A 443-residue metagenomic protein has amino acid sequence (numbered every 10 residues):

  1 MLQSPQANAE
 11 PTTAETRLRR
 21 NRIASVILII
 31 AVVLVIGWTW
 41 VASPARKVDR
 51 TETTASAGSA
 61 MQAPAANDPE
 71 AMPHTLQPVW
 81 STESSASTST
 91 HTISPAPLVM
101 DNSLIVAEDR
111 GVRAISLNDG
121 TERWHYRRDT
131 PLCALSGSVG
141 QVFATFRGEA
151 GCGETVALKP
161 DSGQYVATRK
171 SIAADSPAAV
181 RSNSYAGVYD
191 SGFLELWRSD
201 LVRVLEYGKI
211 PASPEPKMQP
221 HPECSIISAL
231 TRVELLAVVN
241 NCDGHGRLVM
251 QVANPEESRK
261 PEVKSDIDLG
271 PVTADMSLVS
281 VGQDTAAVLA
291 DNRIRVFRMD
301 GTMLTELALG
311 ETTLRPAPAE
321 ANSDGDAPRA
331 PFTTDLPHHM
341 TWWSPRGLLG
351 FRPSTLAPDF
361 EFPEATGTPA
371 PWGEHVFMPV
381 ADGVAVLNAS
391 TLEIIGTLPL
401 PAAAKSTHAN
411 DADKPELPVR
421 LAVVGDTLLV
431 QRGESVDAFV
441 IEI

Functional and structural regions predicted by a protein language model:
M1-T16, A31: Intrinsically disordered, low-complexity acidic/proline-rich regions of large eukaryotic scaffold proteins
L2, N21, S25, I29-P64 (+9 more regions): Repeat-blade elements of multi-bladed beta-propeller folds
L2-Q3, T16-S25, W38-S103, R110-G111 (+8 more regions): Aromatic (tryptophan-biased) beta-strands that constitute blades/sheets of beta-rich domains
L117, P160, S199, A253-P255 (+4 more regions): Inter-blade boundary loops/turns of WD-repeat beta-propellers
T155-K159, R247-E256: Beta-propeller blade signature
Q164-E195, V202-I226: Asp-box/WD-like beta-propeller blade repeats and closely related beta-sheet repeat scaffolds
S213, M218-Q219, S225-T231, Q251 (+2 more regions): C-terminal, beta-strand-rich globular interaction domains
P216-M218, E311-T313, A319: Surface-exposed beta-loop interaction hotspot
